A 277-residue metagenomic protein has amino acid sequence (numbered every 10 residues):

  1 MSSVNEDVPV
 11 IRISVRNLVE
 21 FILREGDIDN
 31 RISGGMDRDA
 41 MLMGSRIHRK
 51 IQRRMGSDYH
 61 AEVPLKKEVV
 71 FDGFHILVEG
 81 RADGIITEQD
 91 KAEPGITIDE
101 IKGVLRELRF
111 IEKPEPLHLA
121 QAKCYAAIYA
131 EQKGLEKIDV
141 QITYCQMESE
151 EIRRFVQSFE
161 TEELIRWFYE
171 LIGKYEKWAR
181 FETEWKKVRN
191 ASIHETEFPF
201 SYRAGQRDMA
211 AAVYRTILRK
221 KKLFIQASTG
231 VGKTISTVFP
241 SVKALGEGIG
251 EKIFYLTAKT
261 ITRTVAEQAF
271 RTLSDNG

Functional and structural regions predicted by a protein language model:
M1-D90, P94, A120: Metal-dependent nuclease catalytic cores that hydrolyze phosphodiester bonds in DNA/RNA, characterized by
K67-I165: Mg2+/Mn2+-dependent nuclease catalytic core
Q121-C124, W167, P240, V265-L273: Alpha-helical scaffold elements adjacent to nucleotide-binding pockets in ATP/GTP-utilizing enzyme cores
E163-E195: Polybasic (Lys/Arg-rich)
T183-Q226: Conserved pre-motif I regulatory segment
L218-P240, E251-I253: Walker A/P-loop
K252-T272: Conserved Walker A/P-loop ATP-binding site and its immediately adjacent core in helicase/helicase-like ATPase domains
G277: Inter-Walker segment of RecA-like/P-loop motor cores
